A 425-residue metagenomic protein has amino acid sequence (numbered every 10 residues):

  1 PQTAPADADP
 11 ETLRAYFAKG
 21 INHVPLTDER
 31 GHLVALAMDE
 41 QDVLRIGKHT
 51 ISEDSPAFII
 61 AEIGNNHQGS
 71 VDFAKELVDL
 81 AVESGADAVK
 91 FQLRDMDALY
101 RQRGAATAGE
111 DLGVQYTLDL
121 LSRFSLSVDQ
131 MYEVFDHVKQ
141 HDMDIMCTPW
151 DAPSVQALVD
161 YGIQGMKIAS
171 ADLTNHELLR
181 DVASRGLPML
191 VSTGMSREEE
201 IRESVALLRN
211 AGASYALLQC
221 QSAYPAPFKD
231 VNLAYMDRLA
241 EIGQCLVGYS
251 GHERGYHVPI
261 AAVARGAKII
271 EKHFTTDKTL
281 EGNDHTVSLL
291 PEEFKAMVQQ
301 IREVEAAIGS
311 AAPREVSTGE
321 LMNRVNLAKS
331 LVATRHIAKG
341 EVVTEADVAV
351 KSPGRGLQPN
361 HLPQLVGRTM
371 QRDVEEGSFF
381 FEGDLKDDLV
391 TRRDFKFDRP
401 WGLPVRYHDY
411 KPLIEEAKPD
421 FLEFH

Functional and structural regions predicted by a protein language model:
P1, D7-L13, Y116, R197 (+1 more regions): Short, structural beta-strand-to-alpha-helix junction motif
P1, R14, A18, I414-L422: Compositionally biased, intrinsically disordered low-complexity regions enriched in charged/polar residues
Q2-N22, L26-D28: The conserved cystathionine-beta-synthase
V34-D39: Short hydrophobic beta-strand motif reused across regulatory alpha/beta modules
E40-H425: Catalytic cores and adjacent flexible loops of soluble metabolic enzymes that perform enolate/carbanion chemistry on
